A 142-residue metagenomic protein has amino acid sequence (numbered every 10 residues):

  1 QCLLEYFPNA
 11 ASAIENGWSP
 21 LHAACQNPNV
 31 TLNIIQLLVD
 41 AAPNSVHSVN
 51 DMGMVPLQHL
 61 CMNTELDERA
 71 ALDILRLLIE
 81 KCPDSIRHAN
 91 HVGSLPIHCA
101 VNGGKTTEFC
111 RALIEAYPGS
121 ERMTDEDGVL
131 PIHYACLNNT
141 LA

Functional and structural regions predicted by a protein language model:
Q1-C2, N33, H133: Aliphatic-rich, non-membrane protein domains
Q1-E5, L137-A142: Low-complexity/repetitive intrinsically disordered segments
C2-A10, Q36-V46, R76-I86, R111-E121: Ankyrin repeat domain, specifically the short helix-to-loop turn at the C-terminus of the second helix of each repeat
F7, A13-I14, T31, A42 (+5 more regions): Alpha-helix initiation and capping sites
A13-I14, S48-V49, H88-A89, M123-T124: Ankyrin-repeat boundary/linker signal
A23-T31, H59-A70, C99-T106, Y134-L141: Ankyrin repeat A-helix N-terminal signature
